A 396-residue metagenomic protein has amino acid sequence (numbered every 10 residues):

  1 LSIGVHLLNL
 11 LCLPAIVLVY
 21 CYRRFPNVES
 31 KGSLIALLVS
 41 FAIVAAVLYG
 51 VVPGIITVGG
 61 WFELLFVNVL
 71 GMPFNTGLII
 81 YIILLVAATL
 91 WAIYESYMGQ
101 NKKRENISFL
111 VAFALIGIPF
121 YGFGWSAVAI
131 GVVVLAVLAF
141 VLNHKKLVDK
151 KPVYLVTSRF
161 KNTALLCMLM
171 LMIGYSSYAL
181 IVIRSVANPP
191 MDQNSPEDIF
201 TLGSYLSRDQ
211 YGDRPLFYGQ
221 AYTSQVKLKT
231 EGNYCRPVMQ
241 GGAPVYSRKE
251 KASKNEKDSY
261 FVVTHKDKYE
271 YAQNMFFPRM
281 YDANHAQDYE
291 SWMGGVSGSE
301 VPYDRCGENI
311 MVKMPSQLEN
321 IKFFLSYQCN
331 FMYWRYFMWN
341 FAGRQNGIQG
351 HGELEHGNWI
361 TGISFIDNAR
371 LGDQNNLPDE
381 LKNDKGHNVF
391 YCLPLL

Functional and structural regions predicted by a protein language model:
L1-G4, A112-G122: Membrane-interface alpha helices of multi-pass inner-membrane proteins
L1-P14, N162-Y175, N330-Y333, W339 (+1 more regions): Conserved beta-strand->loop/alpha-helix structural units within folded catalytic cores of enzymes with alpha/beta
L8-C21, P53-T57, A127-L135: Transmembrane-embedded, aromatic-rich helix segments that form part of the hydrophobic channel/pocket engaging
L18-N27, L90-G99, A139-K151: Structural signal for the C-terminal ends of transmembrane alpha-helices and the immediately following loop
N27-V39, L70-I80, M98-F109, G124-A129 (+1 more regions): Membrane-interfacial entry segments at the cytosolic side of transmembrane helices
I43-W61, Y94-S96, I116-Y121, L169-Q193: Membrane-lumen/periplasm interface segments of specific transmembrane helices in polyprenyl phosphate-linked
V67-L78, E380-G386: Short aromatic-rich membrane-water interface segments that cap or initiate transmembrane helices in multi-pass membrane
S185-P394: Lumenal/periplasmic acceptor-binding loop at the mouth of the active site in multi-pass, GT-C-fold membrane enzymes
